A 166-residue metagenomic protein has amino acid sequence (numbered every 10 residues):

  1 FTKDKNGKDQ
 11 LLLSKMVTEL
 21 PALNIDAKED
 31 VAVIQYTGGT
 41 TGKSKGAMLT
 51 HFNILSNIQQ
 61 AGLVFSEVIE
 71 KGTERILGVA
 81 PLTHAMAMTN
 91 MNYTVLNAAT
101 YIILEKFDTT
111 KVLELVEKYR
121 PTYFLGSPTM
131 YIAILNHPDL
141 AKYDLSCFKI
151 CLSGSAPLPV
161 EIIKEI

Functional and structural regions predicted by a protein language model:
F1-K15, P21-I25: Structural core segment of the AMP-binding/adenylate-forming
V17-E29, I34-L77, T89, A99 (+1 more regions): Conserved adenylate-forming
L23, T110-L113, I132, L140-K142: Short hydrophobic/charged patches on amphipathic alpha-helices used for structural packing and interfaces
V31, T37-T40, I76, L82 (+4 more regions): Conserved S/T- and glycine-rich ATP-binding loop of Class I adenylate-forming
L55-R75, T83-T122, H137: Conserved AMP-binding/adenylation subdomain of ANL enzymes
G78-V79, I103-L104, L152-G154: Thr-Gly-centered strand-to-loop micro-motif
D108, T129-Y131, L158: Alpha-helix capping/helix-boundary segments
L113, I150-I166: Short gly/Ser/Thr-rich phosphate-binding loop of adenylate-forming enzymes
